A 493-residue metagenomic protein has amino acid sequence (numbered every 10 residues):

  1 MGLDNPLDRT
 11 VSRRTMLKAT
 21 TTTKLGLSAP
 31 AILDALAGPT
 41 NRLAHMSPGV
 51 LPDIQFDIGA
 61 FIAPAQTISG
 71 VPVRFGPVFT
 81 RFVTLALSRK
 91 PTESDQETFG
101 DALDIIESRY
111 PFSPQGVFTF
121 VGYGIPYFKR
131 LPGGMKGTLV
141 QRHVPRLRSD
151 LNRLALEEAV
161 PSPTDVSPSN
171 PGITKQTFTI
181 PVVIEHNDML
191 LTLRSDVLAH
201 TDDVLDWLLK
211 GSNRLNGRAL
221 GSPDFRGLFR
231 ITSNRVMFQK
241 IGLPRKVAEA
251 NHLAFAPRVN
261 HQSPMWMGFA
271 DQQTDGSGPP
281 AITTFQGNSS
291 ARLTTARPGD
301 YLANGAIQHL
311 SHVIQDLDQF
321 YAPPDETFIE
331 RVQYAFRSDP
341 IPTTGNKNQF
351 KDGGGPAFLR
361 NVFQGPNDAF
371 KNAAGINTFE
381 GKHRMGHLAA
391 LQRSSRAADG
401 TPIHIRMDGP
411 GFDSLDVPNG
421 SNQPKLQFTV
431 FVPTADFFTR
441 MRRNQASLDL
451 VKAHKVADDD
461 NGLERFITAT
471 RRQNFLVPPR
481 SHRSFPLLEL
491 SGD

Functional and structural regions predicted by a protein language model:
M1-V11: N-terminal secretory signal peptides
T15-D493: Long, histidine/aromatic-enriched segments associated with O2/redox biology
